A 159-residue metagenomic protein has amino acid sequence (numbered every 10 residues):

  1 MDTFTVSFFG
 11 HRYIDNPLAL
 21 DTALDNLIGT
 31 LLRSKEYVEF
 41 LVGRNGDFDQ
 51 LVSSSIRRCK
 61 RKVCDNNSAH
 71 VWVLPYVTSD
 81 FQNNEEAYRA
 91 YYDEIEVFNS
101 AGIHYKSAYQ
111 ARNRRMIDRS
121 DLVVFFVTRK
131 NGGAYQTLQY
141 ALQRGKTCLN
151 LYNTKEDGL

Functional and structural regions predicted by a protein language model:
M1-L159: Acidic/glycine-enriched connector segments
